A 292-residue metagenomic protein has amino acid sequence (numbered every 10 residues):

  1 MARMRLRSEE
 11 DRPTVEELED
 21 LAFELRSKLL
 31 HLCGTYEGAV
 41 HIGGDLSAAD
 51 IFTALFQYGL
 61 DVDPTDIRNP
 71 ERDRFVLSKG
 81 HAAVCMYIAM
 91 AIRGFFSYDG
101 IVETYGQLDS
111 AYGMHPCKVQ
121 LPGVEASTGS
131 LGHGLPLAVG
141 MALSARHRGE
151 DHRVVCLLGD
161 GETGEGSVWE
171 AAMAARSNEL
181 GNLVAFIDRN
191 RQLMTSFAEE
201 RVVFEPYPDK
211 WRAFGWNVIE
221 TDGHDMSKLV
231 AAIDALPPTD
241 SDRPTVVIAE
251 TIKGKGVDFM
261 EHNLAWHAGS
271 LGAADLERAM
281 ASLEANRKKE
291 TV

Functional and structural regions predicted by a protein language model:
M1-E17: Non-catalytic, mobile gating and regulatory segments of ester bond hydrolases
A22-A39, D188-N190: N-terminal capping segment at the start of a domain
Y36, D45-S177: Cofactor-binding active-site loop characterized by glycine-rich and histidine/acidic residues
L46, D50, H81-A82, N190-R191 (+2 more regions): Glycine-rich beta-alpha junction loops
V84, T163-G164, Q192-L193, K253-D258: Short, active-site-adjacent cap segments at secondary-structure transitions
Y87-M90, C117, S167-W169, T195-E199 (+2 more regions): Short acidic, glycine/serine/threonine-rich loops at helix termini
G123, S127-T239: Thiamine diphosphate
M226, A232-V292: Glycine/aspartate-rich loop-and-adjacent alpha/beta segment that forms the canonical ThDP
